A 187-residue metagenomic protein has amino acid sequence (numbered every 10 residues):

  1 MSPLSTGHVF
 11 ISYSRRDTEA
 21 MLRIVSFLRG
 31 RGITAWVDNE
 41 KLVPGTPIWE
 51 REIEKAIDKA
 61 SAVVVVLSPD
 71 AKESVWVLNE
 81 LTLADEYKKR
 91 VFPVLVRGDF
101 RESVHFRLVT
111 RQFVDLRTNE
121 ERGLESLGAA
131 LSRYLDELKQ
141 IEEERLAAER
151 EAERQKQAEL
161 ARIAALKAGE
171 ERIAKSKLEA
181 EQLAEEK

Functional and structural regions predicted by a protein language model:
M1-V66, D70, D85-K89, R122-E137 (+2 more regions): Conserved N-terminal substructure of TIR/SEFIR domains
I53-A56, L108-Q112: Short, hinge-like loop/turn segments at secondary-structure boundaries
A71, R97-E102, E120: Conserved nucleotide-binding/hydrolysis micro-motifs of P-loop NTPases
W76-R90: A short, gly/pro- and small-residue-rich
V91-L95: Conserved beta-strand/loop subsegment of P-loop NTPase cores
D99-R111: Glycine-rich, charge-decorated loop segments at or immediately adjacent to ligand/cofactor-binding or catalytic sites
F113-N119: Short acidic-hydrophobic, aromatic-tinged amphipathic segments that line or gate anion-handling sites
K139-K187: Long, low-complexity, compositionally biased polyampholytic IDRs enriched for Lys/Glu and Gln/Arg
